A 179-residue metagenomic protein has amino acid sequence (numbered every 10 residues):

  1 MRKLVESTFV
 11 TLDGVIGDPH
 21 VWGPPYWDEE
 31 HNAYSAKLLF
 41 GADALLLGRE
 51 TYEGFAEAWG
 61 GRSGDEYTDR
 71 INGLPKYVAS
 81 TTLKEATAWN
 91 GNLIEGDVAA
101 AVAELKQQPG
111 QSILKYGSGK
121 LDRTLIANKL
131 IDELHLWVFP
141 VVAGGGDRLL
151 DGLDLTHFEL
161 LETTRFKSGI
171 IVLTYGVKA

Functional and structural regions predicted by a protein language model:
M1-A179: Enzymes that bind and transform nitrogen-containing heteroaromatic metabolites
